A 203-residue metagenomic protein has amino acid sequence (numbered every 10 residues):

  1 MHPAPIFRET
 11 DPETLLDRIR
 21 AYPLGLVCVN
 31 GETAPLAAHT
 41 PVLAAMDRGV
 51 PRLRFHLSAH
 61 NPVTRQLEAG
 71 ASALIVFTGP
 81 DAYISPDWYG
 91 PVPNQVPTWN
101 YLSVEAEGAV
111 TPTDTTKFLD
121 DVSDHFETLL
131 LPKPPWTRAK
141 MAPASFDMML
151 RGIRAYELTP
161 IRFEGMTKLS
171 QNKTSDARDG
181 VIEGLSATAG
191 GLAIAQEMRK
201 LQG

Functional and structural regions predicted by a protein language model:
H2-L26: Short, basic/aromatic recognition patches
L16, P93-Q95, S145-M148: A generic local secondary-structure boundary/capping motif
A21-A59, I75: Short beta-strand segments
A21-Y22, A69-G70, G152: Structured helix-beta-strand junction loops
R54, L74, E105-E107, A155-T159: Beta-strand secondary-structure signal
R54-V76, A187-A193, E197-L201: An N-terminal domain-start capping segment
A59-D121: Short, structured beta-strand-loop surface elements
T111-G203: C-terminal edge-of-domain segments
